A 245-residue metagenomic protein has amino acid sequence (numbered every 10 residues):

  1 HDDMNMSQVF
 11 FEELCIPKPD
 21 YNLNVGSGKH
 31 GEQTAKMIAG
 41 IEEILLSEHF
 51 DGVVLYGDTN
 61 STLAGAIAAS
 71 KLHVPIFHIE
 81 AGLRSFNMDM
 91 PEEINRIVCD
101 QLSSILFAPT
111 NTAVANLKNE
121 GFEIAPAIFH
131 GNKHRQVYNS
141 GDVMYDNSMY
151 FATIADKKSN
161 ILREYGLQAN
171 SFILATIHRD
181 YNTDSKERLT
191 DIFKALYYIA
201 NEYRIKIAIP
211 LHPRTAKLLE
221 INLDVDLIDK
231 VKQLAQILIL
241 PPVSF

Functional and structural regions predicted by a protein language model:
H1-N5, N24, L102-R188: A nucleotide-sugar donor-handling region in carbohydrate enzymes
H1-P17: N-terminal glycine-rich anion-binding loop in soluble enzyme alpha/beta folds
S7, F11, G65, L117 (+2 more regions): Hydrophobic packing residues within well-ordered alpha-helices of enzyme cores
Q8-F10, I154-F245: Donor-nucleotide binding loops and adjacent catalytic segments primarily of GT-B fold Leloir glycosyltransferases
F10, N22-N132: Active-site and donor-binding regions of nucleotide-sugar-utilizing enzymes
E13-P17, F122-N132, V225-A235: Short, conserved catalytic or adaptor-binding loops enriched in Gly and charged residues
D51-G52, L102-I105, R135, R204-I207 (+1 more regions): Short active-site oxyanion
